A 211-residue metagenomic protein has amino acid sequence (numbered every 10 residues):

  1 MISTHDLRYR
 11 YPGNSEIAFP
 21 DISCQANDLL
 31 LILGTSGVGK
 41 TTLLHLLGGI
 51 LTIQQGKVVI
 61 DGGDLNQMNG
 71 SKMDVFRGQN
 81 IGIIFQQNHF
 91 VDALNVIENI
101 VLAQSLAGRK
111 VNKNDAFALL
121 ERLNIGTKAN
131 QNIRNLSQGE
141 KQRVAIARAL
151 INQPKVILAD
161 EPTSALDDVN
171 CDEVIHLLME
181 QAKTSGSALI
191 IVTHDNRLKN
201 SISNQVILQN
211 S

Functional and structural regions predicted by a protein language model:
G48: Helix-to-loop junction immediately C-terminal to a conserved catalytic motif
G56-Q67: Conserved ABC transporter NBD signature motif
D64, K113-K128: Conserved ABC ATPase "signature" region
L94-V101: Short coil-to-helix segment of the ABC ATPase nucleotide-binding domain corresponding to the Q-loop/switch region
N132-L136, E140-Q142: Conserved ABC ATPase signature
Q153: Conserved catalytic motifs of ABC-family nucleotide-binding domains
I157-D160: Catalytic Walker B motif of ABC-type/P-loop ATPase nucleotide-binding domains
